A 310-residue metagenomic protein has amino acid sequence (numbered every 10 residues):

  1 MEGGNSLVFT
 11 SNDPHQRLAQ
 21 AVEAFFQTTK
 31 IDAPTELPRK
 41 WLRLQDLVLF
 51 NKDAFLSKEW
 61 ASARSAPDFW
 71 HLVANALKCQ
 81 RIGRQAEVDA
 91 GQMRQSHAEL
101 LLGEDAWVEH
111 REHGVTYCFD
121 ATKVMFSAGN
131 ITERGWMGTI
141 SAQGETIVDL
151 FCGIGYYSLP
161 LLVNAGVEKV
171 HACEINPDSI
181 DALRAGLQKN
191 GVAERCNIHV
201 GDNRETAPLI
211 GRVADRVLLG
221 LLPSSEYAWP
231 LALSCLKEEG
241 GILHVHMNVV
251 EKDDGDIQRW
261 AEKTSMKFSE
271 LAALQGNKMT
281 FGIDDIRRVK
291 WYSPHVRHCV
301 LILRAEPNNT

Functional and structural regions predicted by a protein language model:
M1-T310: SAM-dependent transferase fold signal centered on methyltransferase-like domains, encompassing both Class I
